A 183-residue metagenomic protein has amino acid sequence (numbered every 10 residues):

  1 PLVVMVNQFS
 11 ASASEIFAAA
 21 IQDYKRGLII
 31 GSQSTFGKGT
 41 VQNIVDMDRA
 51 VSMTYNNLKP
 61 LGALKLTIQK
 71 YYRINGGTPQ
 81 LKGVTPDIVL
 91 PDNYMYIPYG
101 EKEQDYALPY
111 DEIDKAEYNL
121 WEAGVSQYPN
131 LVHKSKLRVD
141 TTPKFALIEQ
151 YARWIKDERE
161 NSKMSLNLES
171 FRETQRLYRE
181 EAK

Functional and structural regions predicted by a protein language model:
P1-E112: Conserved acidic, small-residue-rich alpha-beta core segments centered on
R73-I74, T78-K183: Conserved functional hotspot residues or short segments at active or partner-binding sites across diverse domains
